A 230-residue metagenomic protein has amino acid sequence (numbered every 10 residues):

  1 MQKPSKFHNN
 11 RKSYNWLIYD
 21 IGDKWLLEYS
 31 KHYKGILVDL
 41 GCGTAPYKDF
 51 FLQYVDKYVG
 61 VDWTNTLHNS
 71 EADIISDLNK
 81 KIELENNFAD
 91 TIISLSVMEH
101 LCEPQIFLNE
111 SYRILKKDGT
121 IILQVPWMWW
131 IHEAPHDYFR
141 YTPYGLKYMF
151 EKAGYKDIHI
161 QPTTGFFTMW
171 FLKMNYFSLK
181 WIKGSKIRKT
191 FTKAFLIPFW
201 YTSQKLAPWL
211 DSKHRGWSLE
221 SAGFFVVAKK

Functional and structural regions predicted by a protein language model:
M1-N87, T91, L95, W217-F225: Conserved N-terminal segment of class I S-adenosyl-L-methionine
Y29, Y112-R113: Short amphipathic alpha-helices and their capping/turn segments at secondary-structure boundaries
K34-I36, T91-I93, R113-K116, A153-G154 (+1 more regions): Secondary-structure boundary/capping motif
L52, C102, K116: Short conserved AdoMet
S96-H100: A short His-aromatic
C102-I106, E110, T120-K229: S-adenosyl-L-methionine-dependent methyltransferase catalytic module, highlighting the catalytic core
